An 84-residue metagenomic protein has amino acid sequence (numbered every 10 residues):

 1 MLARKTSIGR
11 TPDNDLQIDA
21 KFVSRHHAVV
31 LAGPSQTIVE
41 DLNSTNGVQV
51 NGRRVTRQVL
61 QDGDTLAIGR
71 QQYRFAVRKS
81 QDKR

Functional and structural regions predicted by a protein language model:
M1-F22, Q81-K83: N-terminal beta-hairpin/loop module of FHA
L2, G33, E40, N46-G47: Membrane-targeting and insertion segments and their boundary/processing signals
S7-R10, A32, I38, Q49: Structural recognition of beta-strand segments within beta-rich domains
I8, D13, G47, D62-G63: Compact recognition or signaling/catalytic modules
K21-S24, S44: Loop/turn elements at beta-strand to alpha-helix junctions within RNA-recognition modules
H27-V30: Buried hydrophobic-core signal for structured, non-transmembrane domains
I38, N43, Q49-R84: C-terminal boundary/linker segments immediately following FHA domains
